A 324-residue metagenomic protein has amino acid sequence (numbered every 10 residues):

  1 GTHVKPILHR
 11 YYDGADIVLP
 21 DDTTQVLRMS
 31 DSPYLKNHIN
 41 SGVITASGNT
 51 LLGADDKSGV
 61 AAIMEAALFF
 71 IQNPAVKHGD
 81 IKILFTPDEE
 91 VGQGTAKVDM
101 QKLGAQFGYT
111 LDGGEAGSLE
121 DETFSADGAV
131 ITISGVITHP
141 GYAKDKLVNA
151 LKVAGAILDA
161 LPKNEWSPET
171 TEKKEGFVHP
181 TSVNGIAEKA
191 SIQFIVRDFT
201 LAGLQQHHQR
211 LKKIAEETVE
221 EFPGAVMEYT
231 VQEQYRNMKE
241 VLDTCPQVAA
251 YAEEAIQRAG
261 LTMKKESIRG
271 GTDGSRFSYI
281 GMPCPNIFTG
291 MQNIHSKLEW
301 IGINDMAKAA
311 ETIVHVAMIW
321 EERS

Functional and structural regions predicted by a protein language model:
G1-V43: Acidic/His- and Gly-rich active-site-bordering loop/insert found across diverse amide/peptide-bond hydrolases
K36-F124, W166, T171-E172, F177-T181 (+2 more regions): Acidic/histidine-rich catalytic neighborhood of metal-dependent amide-processing enzymes
K36-T50, S134-T138, A259, M291-H295: Glycine/charged-rich beta-loop-alpha catalytic/anionic-binding loops adjacent to active sites
T50-A61, K144-K152, W300-A307: Short, conserved micro-motifs enriched in small and acidic residues
T86, D112, T132-V136, R197-F199 (+2 more regions): Solvent-exposed residues in well-ordered beta-strands and their adjoining turns, especially edge/terminal strands
Q101, T110-A143, L147-V153: Phosphate/diphosphate-binding glycine-rich loops and adjacent basic-rich segments that engage nucleotide
Q106-T110, V130, C284-N286: Short glycine-aspartate micro-motif
L151-S324: Metal-dependent amide/peptide-bond hydrolase catalytic core, centered on the "pita-bread" metallohydrolase fold
